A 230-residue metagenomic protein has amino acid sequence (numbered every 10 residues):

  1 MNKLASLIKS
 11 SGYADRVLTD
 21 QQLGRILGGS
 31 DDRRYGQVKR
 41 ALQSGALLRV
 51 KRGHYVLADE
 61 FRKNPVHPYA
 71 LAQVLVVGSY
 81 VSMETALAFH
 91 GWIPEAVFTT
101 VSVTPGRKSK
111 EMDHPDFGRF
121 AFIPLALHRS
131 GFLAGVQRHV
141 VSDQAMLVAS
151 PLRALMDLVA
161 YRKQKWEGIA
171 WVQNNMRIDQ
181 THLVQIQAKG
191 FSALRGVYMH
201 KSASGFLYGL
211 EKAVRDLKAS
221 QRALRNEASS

Functional and structural regions predicted by a protein language model:
M1-G78: Short beta-edge/loop segments at beta->alpha junctions of small alpha/beta modules that act as binding/recognition
D20, M83, P151-L152: Structural motif detector for alpha-helix initiation sites
G28, G91, A160-Q164: Hydrophobic/aromatic-lined pockets within catalytic cores
G29, I123-S142: Short, structured interface segments that constitute the first stable element of a domain
K39, E111-D113, A145-V148: A general structural signal for short secondary-structure junctions and capping/turn motifs
S44, R49-A58, V66-F132: Short gly/ser-rich loop at a beta-strand->alpha-helix junction or flexible surface loop bordering the NTP-binding
A134-S230: Hydrophobic alpha-helical interaction segments
